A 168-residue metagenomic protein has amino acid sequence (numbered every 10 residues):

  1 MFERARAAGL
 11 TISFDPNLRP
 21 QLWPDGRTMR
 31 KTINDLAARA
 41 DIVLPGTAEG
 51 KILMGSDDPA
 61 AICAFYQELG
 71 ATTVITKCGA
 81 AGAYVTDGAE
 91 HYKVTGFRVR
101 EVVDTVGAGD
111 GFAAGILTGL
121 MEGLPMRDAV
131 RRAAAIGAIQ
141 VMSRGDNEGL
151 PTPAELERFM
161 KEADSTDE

Functional and structural regions predicted by a protein language model:
M1-F65, A81-A83: Conserved beta-alpha-beta core of the PfkB/ribokinase-like small-molecule kinase fold
E3-A7, G55-E168: Conserved phosphate-binding/catalytic region of the ribokinase-like
